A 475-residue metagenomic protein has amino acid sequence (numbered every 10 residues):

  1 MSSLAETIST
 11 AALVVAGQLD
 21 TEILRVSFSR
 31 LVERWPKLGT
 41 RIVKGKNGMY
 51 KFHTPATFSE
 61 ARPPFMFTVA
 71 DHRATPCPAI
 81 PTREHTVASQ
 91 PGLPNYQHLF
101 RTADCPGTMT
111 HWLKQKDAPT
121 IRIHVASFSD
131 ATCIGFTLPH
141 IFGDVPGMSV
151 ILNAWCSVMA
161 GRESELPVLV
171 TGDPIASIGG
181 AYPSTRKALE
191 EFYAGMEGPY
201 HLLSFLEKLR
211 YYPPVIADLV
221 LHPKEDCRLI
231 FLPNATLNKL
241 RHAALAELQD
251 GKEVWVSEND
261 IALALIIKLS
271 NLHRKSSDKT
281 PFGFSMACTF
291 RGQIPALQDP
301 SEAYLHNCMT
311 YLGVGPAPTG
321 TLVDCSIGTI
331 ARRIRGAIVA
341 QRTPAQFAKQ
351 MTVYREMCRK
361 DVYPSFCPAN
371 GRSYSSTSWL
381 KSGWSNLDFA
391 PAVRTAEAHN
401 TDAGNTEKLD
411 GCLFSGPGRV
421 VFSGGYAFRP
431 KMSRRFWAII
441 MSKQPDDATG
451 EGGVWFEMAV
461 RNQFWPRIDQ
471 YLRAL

Functional and structural regions predicted by a protein language model:
M1-E190, H242-L245, V256-D278, I294 (+1 more regions): Non-catalytic N-terminal regions of enzymes
A16-D20, P139, G143-G147, R228-L232 (+5 more regions): Short amphipathic alpha-helical molecular recognition features
I42-E60, M286-I294, M351-S376: Short, structured protein-protein interaction patches enriched in aromatics and acidic/basic residues, typified by
H111-Q115, L219-L221, P364-F366: Short Gly/Pro-enriched turn/cap motifs at secondary-structure boundaries
E190-E253: Flexible, P/S/T/G-rich "lid" or insertion loops adjacent to the active sites of thioester-utilizing
L203-F205, L209, P213, R335 (+5 more regions): Eukaryotic cytosolic low-complexity regulatory segments
Q249-A317: Hydrophobic, mid-to-C-terminal alpha-helical segments
Y304-T406: Helical lid/core segments from catalytic subdomains that handle acyl or acyl-like groups
